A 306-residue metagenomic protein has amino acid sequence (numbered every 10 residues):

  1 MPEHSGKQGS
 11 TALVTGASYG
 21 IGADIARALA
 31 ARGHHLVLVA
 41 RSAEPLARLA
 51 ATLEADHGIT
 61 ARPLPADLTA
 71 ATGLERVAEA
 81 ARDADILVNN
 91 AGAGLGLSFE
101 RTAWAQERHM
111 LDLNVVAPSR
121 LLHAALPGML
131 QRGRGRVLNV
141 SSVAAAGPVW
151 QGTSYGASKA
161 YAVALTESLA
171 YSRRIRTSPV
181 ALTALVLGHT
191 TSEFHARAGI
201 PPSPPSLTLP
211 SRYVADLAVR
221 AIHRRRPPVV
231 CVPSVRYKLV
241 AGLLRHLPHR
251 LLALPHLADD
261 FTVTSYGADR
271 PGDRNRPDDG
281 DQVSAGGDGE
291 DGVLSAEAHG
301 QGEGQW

Functional and structural regions predicted by a protein language model:
S18-Y19: Conserved glycine-rich cofactor-binding loop
R32-L49: Conserved glycine-rich Rossmann-like NAD(P)H-binding loop of the short-chain dehydrogenase/reductase
N90-L95: Conserved NAD(P)H cofactor-binding loop of Rossmann-fold oxidoreductase domains
S98-E100, Q106-L111: Substrate-binding pocket helix/loop in short-chain dehydrogenase/reductase
L122, S158: Active-site helix of classical SDR
S142: Residue(s) in the substrate-gating loop at a strand-loop-helix junction that position the organic substrate next
Y171-V235, R245, W306: SDR active-site lid
